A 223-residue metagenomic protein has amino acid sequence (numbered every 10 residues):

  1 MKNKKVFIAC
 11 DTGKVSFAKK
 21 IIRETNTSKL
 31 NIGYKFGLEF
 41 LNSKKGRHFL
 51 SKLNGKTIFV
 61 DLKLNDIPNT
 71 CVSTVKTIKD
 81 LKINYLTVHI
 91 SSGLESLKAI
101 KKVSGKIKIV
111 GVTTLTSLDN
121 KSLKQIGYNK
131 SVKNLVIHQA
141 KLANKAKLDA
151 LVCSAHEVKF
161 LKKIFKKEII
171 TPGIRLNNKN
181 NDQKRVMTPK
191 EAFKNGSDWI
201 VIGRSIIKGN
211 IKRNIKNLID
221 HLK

Functional and structural regions predicted by a protein language model:
M1-D11, G33, V201: Generic N-terminal amphipathic, Lys/Arg-enriched alpha-helix
K2-K4, D66, T70-V158, F165-K166 (+2 more regions): Conserved anion-binding
I8, Y34, K63, L86 (+5 more regions): Conserved, mostly hydrophobic/aromatic
C10-S51, L62, P68-C71, A155 (+1 more regions): Conserved alpha/beta-domain cores
T25, L50-L53, I78, I100 (+4 more regions): Generic structural signal for hydrophobic
S28-K29, L81, A146, N195-G196: Structural motif
F40, K44, C153-S197: A C-terminal functional module that forms or caps the active site or interfaces directly with catalytic machinery
Y85-S96, R185-P189, F193-N214: Glycine-rich phosphate-binding active-site loops on the catalytic face of alpha/beta enzymes
